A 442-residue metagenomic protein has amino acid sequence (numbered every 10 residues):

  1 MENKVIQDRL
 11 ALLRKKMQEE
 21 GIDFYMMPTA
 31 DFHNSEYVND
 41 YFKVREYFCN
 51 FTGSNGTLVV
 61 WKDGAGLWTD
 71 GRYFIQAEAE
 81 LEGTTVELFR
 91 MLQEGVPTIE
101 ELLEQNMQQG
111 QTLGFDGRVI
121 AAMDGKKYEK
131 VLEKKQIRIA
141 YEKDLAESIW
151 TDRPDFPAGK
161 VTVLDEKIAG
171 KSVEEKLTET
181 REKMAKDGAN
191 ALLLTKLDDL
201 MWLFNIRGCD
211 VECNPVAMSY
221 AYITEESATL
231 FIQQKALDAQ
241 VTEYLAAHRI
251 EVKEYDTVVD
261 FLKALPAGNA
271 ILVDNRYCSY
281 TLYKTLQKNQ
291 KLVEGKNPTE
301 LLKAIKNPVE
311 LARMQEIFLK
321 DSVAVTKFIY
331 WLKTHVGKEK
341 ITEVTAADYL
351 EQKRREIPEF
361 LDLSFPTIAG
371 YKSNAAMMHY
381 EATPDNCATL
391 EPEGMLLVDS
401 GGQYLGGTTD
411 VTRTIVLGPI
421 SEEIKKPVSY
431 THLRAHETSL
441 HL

Functional and structural regions predicted by a protein language model:
E2-Q108, I120, D124-K263, P366-I368 (+1 more regions): N-terminal accessory/capping or targeting/presequence segment of soluble
T84, A247-H248, P298-E300, T412-E423: Short beta-alpha connecting loops at secondary-structure transitions that line or flank enzyme active sites
I99, Q111-K134, Y141, L145-K183 (+3 more regions): Extended, domain-scale alpha-helical bundle/helix-rich regions
R118, G401-G402: Short, surface-exposed secondary-structure boundary micro-motifs
L194, L397-V398: Short hydrophobic beta-strand that contains or immediately precedes a catalytic carboxylate
K306-L311, Q315-T326, Y330-W331, K340 (+3 more regions): Hydrophobic, small-residue-rich alpha-helical packing segments that form membrane-like cores
T431-T438: Conserved small/polar residues in nucleotide/adenosyl-binding loops
